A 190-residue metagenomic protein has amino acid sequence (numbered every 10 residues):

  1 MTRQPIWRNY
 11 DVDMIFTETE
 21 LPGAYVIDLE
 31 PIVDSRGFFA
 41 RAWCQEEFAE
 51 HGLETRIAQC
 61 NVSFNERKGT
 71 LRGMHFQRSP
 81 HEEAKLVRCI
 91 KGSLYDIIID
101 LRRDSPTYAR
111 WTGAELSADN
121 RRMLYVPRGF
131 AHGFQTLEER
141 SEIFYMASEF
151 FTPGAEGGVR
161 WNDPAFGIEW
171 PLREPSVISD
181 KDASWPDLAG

Functional and structural regions predicted by a protein language model:
I6-D119, R140, A147-G190: Non-catalytic, conserved peripheral segments adjacent to functional cores
L116-E139: Conserved metal-binding segment of the jelly-roll/cupin
